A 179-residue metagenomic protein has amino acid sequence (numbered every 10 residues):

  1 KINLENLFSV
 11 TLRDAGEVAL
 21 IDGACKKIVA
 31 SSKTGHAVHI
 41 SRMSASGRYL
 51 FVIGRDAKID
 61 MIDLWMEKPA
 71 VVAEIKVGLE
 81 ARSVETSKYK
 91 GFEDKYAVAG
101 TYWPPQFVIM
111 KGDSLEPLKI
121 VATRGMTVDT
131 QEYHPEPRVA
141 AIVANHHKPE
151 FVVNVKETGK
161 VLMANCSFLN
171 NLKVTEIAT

Functional and structural regions predicted by a protein language model:
K1-T179: Predominantly soluble domains enriched in secretory-pathway, periplasmic, or organellar proteins
